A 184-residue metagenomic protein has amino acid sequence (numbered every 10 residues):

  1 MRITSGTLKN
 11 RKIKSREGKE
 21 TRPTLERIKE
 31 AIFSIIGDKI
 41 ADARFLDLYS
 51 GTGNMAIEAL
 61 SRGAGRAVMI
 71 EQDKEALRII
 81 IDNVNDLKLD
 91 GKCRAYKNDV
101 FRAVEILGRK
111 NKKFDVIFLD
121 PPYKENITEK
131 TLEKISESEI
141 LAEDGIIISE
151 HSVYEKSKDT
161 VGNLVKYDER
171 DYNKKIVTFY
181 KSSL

Functional and structural regions predicted by a protein language model:
M1-L184: Class I S-adenosyl-L-methionine-dependent methyltransferase catalytic core
